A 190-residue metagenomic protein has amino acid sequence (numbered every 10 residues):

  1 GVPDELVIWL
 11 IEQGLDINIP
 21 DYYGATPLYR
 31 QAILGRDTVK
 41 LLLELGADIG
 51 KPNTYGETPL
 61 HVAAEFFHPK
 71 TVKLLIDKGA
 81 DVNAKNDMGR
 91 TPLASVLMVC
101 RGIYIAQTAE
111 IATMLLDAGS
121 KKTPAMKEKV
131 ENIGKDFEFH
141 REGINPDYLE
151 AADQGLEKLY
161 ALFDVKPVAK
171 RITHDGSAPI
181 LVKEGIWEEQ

Functional and structural regions predicted by a protein language model:
G1-P3, R30-R36, V62-H68, S95-A106: Ankyrin repeat A-helix N-terminal signature
E5-L6, D37-T38, K70-T71, I111: Conserved ankyrin/ankyrin-like repeat signature
Q13, I33-G35, L45, F66 (+3 more regions): Ankyrin-repeat positional consensus site
L97-Q190: Ankyrin-repeat-protein effector appendages
